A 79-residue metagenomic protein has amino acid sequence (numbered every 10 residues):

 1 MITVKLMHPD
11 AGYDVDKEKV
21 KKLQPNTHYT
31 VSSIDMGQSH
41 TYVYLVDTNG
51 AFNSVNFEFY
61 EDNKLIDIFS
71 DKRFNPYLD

Functional and structural regions predicted by a protein language model:
I2-K64: Basic/aromatic-rich interaction segments and small domains that mediate binding to polyanionic partners
D67-D79: Long, low-complexity intrinsically disordered regions
